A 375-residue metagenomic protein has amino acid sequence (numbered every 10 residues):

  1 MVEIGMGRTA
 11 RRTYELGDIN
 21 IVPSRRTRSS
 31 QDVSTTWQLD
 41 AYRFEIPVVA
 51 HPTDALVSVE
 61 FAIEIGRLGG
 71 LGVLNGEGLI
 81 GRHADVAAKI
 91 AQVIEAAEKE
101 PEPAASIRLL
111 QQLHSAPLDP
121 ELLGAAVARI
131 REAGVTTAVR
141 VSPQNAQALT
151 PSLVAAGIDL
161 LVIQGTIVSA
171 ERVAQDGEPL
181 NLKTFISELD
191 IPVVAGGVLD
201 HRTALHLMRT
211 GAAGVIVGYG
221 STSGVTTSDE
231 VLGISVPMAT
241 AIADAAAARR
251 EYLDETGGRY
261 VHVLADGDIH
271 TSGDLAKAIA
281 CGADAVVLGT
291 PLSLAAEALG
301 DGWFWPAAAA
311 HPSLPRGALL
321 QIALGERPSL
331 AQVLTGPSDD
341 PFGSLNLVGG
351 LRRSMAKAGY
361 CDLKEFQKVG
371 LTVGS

Functional and structural regions predicted by a protein language model:
M1-R25, H114-E121, A125-A128, L232-A265 (+1 more regions): Alpha/beta catalytic cores of nucleotide-metabolism and tRNA/nucleoside-modifying enzymes
M1-T256, H262, L292: Active-site entrance/lid segments in N-terminal catalytic domains of soluble metabolic enzymes
